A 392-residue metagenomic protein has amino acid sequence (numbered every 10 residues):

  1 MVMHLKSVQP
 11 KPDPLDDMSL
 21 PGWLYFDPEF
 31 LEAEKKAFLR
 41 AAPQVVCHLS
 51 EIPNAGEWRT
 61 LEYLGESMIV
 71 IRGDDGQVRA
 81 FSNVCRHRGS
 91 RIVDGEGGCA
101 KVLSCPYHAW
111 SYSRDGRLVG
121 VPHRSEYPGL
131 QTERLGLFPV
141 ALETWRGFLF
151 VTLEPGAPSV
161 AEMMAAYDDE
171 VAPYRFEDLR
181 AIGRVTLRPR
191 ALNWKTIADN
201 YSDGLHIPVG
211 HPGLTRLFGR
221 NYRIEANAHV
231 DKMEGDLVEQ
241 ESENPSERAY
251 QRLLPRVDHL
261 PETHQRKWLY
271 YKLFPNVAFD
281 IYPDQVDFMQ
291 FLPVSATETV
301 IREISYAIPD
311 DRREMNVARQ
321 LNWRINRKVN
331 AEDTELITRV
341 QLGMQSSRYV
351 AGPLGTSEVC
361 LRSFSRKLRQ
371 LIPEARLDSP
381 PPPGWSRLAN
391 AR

Functional and structural regions predicted by a protein language model:
M1-K11, R324: General detector of N-terminal leader/presequence modules that precede the first folded domain
S7-L24: Short, contiguous pre-domain boundary segments
L20-Y63: Non-catalytic accessory segments flanking enzyme active sites
L39-P43, S90, H206: Generic structural signal for secondary-structure transition and capping sites
A41-E51, V121-S125, Y270-P275: Short Pro/Gly-enriched beta-strand edge/turn motifs at strand-loop
V46-I52, Q131-T132, R266-Y270, I304: Short linear motifs in intrinsically disordered
E51-P155, A161-D168: Rieske [2Fe-2S] iron-sulfur-binding domain
I71-R72, Q77, N83, E143 (+1 more regions): C-terminal catalytic domain of Rieske-type non-heme iron oxygenases
